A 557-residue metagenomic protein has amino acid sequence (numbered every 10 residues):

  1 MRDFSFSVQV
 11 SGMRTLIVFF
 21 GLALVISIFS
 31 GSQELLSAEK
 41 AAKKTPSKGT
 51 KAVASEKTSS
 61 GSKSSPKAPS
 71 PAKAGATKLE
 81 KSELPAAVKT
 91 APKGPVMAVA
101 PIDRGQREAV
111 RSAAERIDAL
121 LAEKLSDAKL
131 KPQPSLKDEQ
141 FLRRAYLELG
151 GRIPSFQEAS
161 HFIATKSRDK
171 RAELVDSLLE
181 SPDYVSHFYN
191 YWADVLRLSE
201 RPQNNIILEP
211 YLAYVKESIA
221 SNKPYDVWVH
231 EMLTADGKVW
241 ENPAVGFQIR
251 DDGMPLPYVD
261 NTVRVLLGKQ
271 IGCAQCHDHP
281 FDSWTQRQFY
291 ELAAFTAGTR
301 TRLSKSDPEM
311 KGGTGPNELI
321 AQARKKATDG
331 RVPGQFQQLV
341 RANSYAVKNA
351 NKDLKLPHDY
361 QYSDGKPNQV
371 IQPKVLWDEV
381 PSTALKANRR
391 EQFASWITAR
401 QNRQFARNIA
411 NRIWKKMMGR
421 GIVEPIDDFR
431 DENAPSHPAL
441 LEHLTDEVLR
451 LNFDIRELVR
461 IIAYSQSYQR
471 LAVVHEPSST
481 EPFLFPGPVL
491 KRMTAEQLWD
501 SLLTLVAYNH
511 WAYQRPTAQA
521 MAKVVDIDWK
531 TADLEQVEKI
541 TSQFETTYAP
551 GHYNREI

Functional and structural regions predicted by a protein language model:
M1-T15, G49: N-terminal secretory signal peptides that target proteins for export/translocation
V18-G31: Bacterial N-terminal signal peptides
S32-A38: Boundary at the C-terminal end of the N-terminal hydrophobic targeting segment
A38-A119: N-terminal pre-domain segments of enzymes
R111-L149, I153-D183, Y191, R197-E535: Primarily short, surface-exposed interaction patches in extracytoplasmic proteins
I540, F544-I557: Short, intrinsically disordered, charge-balanced linker/junction segments flanking boundaries in proteins
